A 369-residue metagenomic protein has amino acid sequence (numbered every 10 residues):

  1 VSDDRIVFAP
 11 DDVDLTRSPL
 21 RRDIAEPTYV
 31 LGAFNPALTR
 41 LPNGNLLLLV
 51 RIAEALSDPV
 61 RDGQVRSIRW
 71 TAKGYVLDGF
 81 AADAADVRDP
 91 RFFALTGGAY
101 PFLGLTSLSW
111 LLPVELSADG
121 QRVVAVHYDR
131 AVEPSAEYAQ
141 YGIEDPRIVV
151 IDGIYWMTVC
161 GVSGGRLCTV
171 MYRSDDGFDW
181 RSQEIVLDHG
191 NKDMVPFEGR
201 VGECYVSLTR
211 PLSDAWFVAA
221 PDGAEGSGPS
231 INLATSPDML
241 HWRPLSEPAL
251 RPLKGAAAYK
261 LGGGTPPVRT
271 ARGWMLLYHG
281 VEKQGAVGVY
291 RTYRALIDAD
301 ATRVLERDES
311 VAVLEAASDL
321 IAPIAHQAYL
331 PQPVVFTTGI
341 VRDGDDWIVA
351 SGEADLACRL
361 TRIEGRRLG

Functional and structural regions predicted by a protein language model:
V1-Y141, V149-V195, G199-Y259, R269-P331 (+1 more regions): Beta-rich carbohydrate-recognition and catalytic domains
P146-R147, V195-E198, G264-P266, F336-G339: Beta-rich, blade/repeat-based domains predominating in secreted/periplasmic proteins but also intracellular
